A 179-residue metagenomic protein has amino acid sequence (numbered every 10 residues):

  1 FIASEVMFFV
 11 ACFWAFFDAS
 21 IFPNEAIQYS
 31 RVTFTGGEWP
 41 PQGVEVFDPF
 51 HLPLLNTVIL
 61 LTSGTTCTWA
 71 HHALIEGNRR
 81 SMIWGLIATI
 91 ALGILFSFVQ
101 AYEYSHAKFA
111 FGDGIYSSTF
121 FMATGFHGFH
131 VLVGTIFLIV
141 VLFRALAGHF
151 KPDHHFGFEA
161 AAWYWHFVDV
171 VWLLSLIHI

Functional and structural regions predicted by a protein language model:
A3-V6, V10-L54, L61-I87, V99-T119 (+1 more regions): Membrane-interfacial helix termini and the short, flexible loops that connect transmembrane helices in multi-pass
F8, I59, E103, H130 (+1 more regions): Short active-site segment of divalent metal-dependent hydrolases/proteases that encodes the spacing between
F96, A123-F126, A162: A composition/secondary-structure signal for short, hydrophobic, low-basic-content segments with alpha-helix propensity
A123-I136: Short alpha-helical packing/oligomerization segments
H166: Cytosolic ligand/metal-binding cores
I177-I179: Conserved small/polar residues in nucleotide/adenosyl-binding loops
